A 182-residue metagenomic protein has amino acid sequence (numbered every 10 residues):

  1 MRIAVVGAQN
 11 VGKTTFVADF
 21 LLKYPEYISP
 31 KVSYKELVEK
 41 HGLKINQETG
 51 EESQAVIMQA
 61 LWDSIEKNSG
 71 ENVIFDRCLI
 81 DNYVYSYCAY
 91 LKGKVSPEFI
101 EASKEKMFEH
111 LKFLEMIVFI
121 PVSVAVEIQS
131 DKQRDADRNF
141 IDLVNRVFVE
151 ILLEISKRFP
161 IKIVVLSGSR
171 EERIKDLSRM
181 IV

Functional and structural regions predicted by a protein language model:
R2: Walker A (P-loop) ATP-phosphate-binding motif of ABC ATPase nucleotide-binding domains
V5: Hydrophobic anchor at the beta1->P-loop junction of P-loop NTPases
Q9: The conserved Walker
K13: Conserved lysine of the Walker
A18-D63: Conserved substrate/cofactor phosphate-moiety recognition/catalytic segment in nucleotide-dependent phosphotransferases
V32-S33, D76-L79, V118-V124: Short loop/turn segments at strand-loop or loop-helix junctions that form parts of catalytic or ligand-binding pockets
E52-K112: Glycine-rich phosphate-binding loop used to anchor ATP phosphates in small-molecule kinases, encompassing both
Y90-L153, V164-S167: A glycine- and Lys/Arg-enriched "phosphate-lid" helix/loop adjacent to the NTP-binding pocket of small-molecule kinases
